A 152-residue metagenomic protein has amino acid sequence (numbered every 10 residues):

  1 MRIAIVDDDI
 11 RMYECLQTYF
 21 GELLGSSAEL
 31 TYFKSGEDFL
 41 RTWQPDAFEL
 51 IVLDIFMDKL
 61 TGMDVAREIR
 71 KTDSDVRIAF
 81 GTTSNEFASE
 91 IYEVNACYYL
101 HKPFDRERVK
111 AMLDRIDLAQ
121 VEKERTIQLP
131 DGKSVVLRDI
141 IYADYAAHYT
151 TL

Functional and structural regions predicted by a protein language model:
M1-R2: Non-catalytic signal-transmission and effector/linker regions of two-component phosphorelay proteins
D7-D9, T83: Acidic di-acidic motifs
D9-T31, K71: Two-component/phosphorelay signaling modules centered on CheY-like receiver
R11, E86, V135: Charged, alpha-helix-enriched surfaces in structured cytosolic catalytic cores of large nucleotide-utilizing machines
E22, E37-E122: CheY-like receiver
F33, L100, V135: Hydrophobic residues at beta-strand termini and immediately following loops that shape nucleotide-binding pockets
A111-L152: Conserved binding/recognition cores within well-folded domains
